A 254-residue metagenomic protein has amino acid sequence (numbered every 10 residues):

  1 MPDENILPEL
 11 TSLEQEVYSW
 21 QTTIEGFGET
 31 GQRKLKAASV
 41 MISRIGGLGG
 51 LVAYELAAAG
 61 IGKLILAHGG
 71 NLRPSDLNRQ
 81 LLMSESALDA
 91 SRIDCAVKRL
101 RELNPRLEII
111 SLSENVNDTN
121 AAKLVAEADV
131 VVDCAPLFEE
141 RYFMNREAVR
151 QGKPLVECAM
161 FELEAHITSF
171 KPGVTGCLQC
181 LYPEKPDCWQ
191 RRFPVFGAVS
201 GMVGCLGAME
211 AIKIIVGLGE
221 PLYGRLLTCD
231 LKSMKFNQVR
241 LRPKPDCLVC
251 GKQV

Functional and structural regions predicted by a protein language model:
M1-V254: Adenine nucleotide-associated cytosolic modules
